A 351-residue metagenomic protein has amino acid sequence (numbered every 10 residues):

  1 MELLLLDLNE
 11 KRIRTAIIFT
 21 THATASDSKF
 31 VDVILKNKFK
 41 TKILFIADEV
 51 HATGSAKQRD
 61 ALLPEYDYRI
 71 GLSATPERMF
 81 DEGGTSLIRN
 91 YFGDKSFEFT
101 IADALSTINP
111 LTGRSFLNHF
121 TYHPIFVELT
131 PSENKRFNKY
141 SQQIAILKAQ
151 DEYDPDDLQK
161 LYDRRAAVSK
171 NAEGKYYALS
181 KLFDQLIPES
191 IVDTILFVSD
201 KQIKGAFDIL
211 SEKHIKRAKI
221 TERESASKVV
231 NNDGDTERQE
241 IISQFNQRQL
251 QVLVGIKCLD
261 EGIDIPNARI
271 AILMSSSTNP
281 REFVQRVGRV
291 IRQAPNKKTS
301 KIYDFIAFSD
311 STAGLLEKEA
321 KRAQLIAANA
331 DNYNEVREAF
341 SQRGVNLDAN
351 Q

Functional and structural regions predicted by a protein language model:
E2-T41, S55-D60, C258: Conserved helix/coil segment N-terminal to the catalytic DExD/H
I18-T21, D67-A74, V252-G255: Structural recognition of the conserved hydrophobic beta-strand(s) that form the central parallel beta-sheet of P-loop
L44, T53, K216-N332: Conserved RecA-like P-loop NTPase helicase motor core
D48-V50: Walker B catalytic acidic pair
A52-L117: Post-DEXD/H (motif II) to motif III coupling segment of the RecA-like Helicase ATP-binding lobe
P64-Y66, E212-H214, P266-N267: Short, structured coil segments at secondary-structure junctions
F116-D156: Inter-lobe connector of SF1/SF2 helicase motors
Q143-K228, G234-E240: Conserved helicase/translocase motor-coupling segment
